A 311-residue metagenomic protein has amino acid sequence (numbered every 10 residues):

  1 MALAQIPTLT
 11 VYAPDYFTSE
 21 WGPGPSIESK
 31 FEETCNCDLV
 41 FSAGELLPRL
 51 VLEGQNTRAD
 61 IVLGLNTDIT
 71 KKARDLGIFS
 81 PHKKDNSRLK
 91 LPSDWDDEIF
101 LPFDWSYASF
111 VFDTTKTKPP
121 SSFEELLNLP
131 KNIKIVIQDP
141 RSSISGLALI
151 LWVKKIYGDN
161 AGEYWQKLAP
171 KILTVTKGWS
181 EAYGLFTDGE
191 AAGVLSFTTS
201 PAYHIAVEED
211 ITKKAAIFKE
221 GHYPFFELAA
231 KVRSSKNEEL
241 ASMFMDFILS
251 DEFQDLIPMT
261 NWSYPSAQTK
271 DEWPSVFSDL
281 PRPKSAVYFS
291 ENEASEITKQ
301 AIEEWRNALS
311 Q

Functional and structural regions predicted by a protein language model:
I6-T8, Y12-P23, P48, T57-A191: Extracytoplasmic ligand-binding site segments that recognize negatively charged/polar headgroups
G24-L39: Short alpha-helix C-terminal cap/hinge motif
D68-K72, T187, A191-T212, N261: A ligand-binding cleft/hinge motif common to bilobed small-molecule-binding domains
F79-N86, E98-P102, E124-L127, I205-Y223 (+1 more regions): Short beta-strand->loop
L89-S93, S106, W165-A169, V175-T176 (+2 more regions): Periplasmic-binding protein-like
S109-K116, K154, F225-E238, L256-M259: A bilobed periplasmic-binding-protein/Venus flytrap-type ligand-binding module shared by bacterial periplasmic
V232-F289: Mature extracytoplasmic/periplasmic domains
P274-Q311: Extracellular/periplasmic bilobal clamshell ligand-binding domains
